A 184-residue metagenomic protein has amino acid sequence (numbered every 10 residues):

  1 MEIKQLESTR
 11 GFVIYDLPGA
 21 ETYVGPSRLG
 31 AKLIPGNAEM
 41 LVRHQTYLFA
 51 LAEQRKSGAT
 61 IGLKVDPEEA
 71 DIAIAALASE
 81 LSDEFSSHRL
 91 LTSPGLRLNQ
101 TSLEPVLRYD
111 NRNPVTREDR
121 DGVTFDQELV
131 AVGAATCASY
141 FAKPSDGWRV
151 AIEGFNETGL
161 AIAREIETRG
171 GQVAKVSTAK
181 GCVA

Functional and structural regions predicted by a protein language model:
M1-T124: N-terminal ligand-binding/catalytic initiation module
D121, F125-A184: Glycine-rich phosphate/diphosphate-binding loop of Rossmann-like nucleotide-binding domains
